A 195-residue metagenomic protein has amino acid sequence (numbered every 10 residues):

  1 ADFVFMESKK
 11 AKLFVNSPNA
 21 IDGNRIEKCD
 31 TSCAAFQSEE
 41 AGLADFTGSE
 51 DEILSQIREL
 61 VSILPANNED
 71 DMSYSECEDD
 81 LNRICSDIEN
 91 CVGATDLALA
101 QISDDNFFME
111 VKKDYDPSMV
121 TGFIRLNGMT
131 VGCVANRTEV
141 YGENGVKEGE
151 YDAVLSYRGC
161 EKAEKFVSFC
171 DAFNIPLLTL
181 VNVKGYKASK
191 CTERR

Functional and structural regions predicted by a protein language model:
A1-E69, I175, V183-R195: Conserved catalytic cores of soluble enzyme domains, especially glycine-rich substrate-binding beta-alpha loops
A1-V4, L13, S156-C170, L177-L180: Extended, hydrophobic alpha-helical segments in both membrane/secreted and soluble proteins
V4-M6, F14, T47, A98-Q101 (+4 more regions): Structured core elements
C29-D30, N106-F108, D171: Short secondary-structure boundary micro-motifs
A34-Q37, D51-Y157, E161-E164: Intrinsically disordered, low-complexity segments enriched in small/flexible residues
Y141-V146, D171, A188-R195: C-terminal catalytic subdomain
